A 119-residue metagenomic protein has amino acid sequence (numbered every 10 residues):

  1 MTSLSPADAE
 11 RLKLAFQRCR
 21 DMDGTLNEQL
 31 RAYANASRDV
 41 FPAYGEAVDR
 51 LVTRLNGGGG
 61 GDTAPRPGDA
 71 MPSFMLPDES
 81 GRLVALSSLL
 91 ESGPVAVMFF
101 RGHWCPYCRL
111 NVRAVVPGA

Functional and structural regions predicted by a protein language model:
M1-S92: Non-globular targeting/processing and membrane-anchoring segments
L86-R113: Short active-site neighborhood of thiol/selenol oxidoreductases, capturing the structured segment around
V115-A119: Short, intrinsically disordered, charge-balanced linker/junction segments flanking boundaries in proteins
